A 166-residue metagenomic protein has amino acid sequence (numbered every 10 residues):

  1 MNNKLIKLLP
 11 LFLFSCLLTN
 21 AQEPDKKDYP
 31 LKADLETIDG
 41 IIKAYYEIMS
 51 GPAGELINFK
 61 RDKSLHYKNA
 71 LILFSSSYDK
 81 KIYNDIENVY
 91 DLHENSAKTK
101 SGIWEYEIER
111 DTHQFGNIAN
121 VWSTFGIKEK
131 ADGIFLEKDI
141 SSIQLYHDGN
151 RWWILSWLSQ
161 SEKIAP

Functional and structural regions predicted by a protein language model:
M1-P24: Bacterial Sec-dependent N-terminal signal peptides
A21-K60: Short, low-complexity N-terminal intrinsically disordered segments enriched in polar/charged residues
Q22, K138-A165: Short beta-strand edge/turn micro-motifs at domain boundaries
P30, S50, A70-N84: A short gly/proline-enriched turn/hairpin at secondary-structure junctions
Y45, R61-D62, A70, V121 (+1 more regions): Hydrophobic pocket/interface hotspot
E55-S75: Short, well-ordered alpha-helical segments enriched in acidic and aromatic residues
L71-I72, K81-A131: Surface-exposed, charged secondary-structure patches
G133-F135: Short consensus segments that form the blades of beta-propeller domains, in both extracellular/periplasmic
